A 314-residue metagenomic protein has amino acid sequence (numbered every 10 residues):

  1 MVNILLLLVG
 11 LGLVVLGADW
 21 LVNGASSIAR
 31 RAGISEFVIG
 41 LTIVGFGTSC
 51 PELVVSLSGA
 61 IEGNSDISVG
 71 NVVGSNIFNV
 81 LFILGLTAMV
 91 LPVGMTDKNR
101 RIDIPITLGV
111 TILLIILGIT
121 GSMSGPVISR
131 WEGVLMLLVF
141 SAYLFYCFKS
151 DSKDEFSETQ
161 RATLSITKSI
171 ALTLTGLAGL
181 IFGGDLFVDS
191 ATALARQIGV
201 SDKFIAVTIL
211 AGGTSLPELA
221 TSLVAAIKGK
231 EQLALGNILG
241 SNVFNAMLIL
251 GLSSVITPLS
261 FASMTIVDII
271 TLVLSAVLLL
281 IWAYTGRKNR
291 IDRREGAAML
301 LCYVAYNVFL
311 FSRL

Functional and structural regions predicted by a protein language model:
M1-L314: Hydrophobic alpha-helical segments, chiefly the membrane-spanning helices and signal/signal-anchor peptides
